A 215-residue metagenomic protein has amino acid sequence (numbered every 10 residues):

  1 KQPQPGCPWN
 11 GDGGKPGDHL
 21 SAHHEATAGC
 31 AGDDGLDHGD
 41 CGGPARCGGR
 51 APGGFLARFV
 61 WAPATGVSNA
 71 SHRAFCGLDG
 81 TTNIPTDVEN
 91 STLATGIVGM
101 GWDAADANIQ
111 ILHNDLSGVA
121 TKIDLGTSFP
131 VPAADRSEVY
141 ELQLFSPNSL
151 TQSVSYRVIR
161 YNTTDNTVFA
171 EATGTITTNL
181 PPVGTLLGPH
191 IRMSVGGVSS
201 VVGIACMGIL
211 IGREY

Functional and structural regions predicted by a protein language model:
K1-S21: Extracellular glycan-recognition surfaces and repeat-rich motifs
A22-H24, A107-Q110, Q152-Y156: Hydrophobic residues embedded in beta-strands of well-ordered beta-sheets
E25-I109: Secretory/extracellular carbohydrate-interaction modules and structurally similar beta-sandwich "look-alikes"
G54-A62, R73-G77, G101, V139-F145 (+3 more regions): Residues within well-ordered beta-strands of beta-sheet-rich folds
A57-F59, A133-G174: Carbohydrate-binding surfaces in secreted/extracellular proteins
T82, D115-S117, R160-T164, Y215: Solvent-exposed strand-loop boundary residues in beta-sheet-rich modules
N114-E141: Short, aromatic/His-centered strand-loop micro-motif at the edge of beta-sheets
T177-Y215: Ligand-recognition surfaces built from glycine- and aromatic
